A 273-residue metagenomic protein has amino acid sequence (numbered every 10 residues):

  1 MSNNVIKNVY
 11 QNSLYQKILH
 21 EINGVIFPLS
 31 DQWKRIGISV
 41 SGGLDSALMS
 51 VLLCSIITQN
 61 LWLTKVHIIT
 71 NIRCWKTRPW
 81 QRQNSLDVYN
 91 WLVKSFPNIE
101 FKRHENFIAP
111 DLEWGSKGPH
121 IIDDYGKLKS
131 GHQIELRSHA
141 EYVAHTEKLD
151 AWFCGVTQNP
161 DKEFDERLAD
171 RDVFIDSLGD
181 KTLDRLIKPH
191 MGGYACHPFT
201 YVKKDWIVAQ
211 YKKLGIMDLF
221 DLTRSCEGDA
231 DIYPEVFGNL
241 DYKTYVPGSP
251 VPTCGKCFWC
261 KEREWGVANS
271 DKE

Functional and structural regions predicted by a protein language model:
S2-E273: Nucleotide-activated chemistry modules centered on ATP-dependent adenylation/adenylyltransferase
